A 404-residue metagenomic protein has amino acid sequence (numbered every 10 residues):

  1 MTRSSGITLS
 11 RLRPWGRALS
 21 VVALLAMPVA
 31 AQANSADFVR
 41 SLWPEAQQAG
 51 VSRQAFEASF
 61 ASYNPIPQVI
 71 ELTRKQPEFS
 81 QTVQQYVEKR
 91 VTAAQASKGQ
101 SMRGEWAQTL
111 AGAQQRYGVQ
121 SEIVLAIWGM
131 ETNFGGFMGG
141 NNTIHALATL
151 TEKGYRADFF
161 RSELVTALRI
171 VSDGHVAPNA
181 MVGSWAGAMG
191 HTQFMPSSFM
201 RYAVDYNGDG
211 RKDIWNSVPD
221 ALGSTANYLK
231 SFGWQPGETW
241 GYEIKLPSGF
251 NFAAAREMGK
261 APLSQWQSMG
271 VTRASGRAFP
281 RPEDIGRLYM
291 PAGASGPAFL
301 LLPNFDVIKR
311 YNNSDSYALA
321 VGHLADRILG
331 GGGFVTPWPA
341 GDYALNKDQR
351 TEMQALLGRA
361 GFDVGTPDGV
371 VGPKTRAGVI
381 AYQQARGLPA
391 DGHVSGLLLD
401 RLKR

Functional and structural regions predicted by a protein language model:
M1-P14: N-terminal secretory signal peptides that target proteins for export/translocation
G16-P28: Bacterial N-terminal signal peptides
A31-S35: Boundary at the C-terminal end of the N-terminal hydrophobic targeting segment
A36-R40, I70-E71: Intrinsically disordered, serine/threonine/proline
A46: Intrinsically disordered, low-complexity polar regions and short flexible loop motifs
V51-P282, G296-L301, V307-A325, L329-K347 (+2 more regions): Catalytic glycan-binding domains that act on GlcNAc-containing polysaccharides
D284-F299, K347-L357: Short glycine/proline-rich, acidic loop/turn segments that cap or connect secondary-structure elements
L345-R350, G358-L402: Short acidic, glycine/serine/threonine-rich helix-capping segments at coil-helix boundaries
